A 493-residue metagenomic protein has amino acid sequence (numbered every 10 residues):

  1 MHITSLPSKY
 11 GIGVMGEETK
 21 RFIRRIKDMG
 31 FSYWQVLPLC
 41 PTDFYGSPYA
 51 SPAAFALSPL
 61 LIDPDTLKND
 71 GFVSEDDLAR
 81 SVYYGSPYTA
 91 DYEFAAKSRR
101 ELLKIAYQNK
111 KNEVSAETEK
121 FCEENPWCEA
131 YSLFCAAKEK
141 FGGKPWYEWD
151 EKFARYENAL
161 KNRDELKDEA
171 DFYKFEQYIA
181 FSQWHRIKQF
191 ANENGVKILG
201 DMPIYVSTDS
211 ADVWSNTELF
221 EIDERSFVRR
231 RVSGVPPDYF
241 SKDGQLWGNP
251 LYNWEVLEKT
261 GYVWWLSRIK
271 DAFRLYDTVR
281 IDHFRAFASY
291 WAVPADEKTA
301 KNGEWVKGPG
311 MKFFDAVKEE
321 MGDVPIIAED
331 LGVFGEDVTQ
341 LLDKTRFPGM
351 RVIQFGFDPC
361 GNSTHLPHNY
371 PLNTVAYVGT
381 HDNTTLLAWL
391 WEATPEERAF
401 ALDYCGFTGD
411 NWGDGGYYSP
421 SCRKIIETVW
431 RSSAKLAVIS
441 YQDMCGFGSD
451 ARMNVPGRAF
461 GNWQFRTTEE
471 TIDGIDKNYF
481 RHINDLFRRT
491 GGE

Functional and structural regions predicted by a protein language model:
M1-T4, K20: N-terminal regions that are enriched for targeting/export leaders and immediately downstream pro/stem segments
H2, S8, G46-F181, V206-V438 (+3 more regions): Alpha-amylase-like alpha-glycosidases and glucanotransferases acting on alpha-linked glucans and related
E17-T42, R274-Y276: Catalytic domains of carbohydrate-active enzymes, especially glycoside hydrolases
K27, W184-N194, K318, L342-D343: Surface-exposed amphipathic alpha-helices with a cationic face
L37, K197-L199, P203, T278 (+1 more regions): Outer-envelope exported proteins of Gram-negative bacteria
Y173-K174, Y178-V206: Conserved, well-ordered alpha-helix/loop/beta-strand core segments that scaffold catalytic motifs
F447-E493: Structured C-terminal cap/extension of enzyme domains
